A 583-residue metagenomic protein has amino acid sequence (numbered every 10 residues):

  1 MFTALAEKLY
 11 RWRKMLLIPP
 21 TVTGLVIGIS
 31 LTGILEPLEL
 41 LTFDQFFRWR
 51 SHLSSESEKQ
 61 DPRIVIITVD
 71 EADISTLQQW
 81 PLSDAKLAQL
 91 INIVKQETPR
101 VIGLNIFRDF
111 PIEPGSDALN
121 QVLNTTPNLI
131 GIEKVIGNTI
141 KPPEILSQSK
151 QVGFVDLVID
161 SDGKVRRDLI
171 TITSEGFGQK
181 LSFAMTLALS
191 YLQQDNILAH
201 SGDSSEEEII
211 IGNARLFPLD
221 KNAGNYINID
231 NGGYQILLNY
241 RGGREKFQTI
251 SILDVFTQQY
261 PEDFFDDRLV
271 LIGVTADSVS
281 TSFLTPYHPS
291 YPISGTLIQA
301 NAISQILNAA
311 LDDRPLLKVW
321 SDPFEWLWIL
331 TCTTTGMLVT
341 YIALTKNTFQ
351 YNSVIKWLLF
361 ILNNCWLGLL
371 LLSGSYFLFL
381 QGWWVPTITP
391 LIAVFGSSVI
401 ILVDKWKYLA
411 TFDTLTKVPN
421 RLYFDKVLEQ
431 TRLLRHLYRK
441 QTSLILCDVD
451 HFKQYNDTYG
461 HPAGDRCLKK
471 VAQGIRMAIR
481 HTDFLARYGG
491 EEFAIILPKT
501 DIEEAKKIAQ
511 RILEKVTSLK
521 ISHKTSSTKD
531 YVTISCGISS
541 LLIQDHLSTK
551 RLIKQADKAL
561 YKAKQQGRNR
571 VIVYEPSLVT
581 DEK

Functional and structural regions predicted by a protein language model:
F2-L219, F265-L311, L317-E325, L330-T335 (+1 more regions): Non-transmembrane functional regions of envelope-associated proteins
N352-K356, N363-T414, Y423-L434, Q441 (+2 more regions): Signal-transducing coiled-coil linker helices
K407-K426, C447-H461, K469: Conserved nucleotide-binding and Mg2+-coordinating catalytic segments in signaling enzymes
V427-Y459, I475, A486: Active-site-proximal structural segments of metal-dependent nucleotidyl cyclase/transferase enzymes
F452, V471, L485-Y488, F493 (+2 more regions): Hydrophobic framework residues that shape the active-site pocket of cyclic nucleotide turnover catalytic cores
A463-F484, E492: Active-site-proximal alpha-helical element of nucleotidyl cyclase-like catalytic domains and analogous helices
I502, K506, S539-K583: Catalytic-core segments of nucleotide cyclases and related cyclic-nucleotide turnover enzymes
V516-I534: Catalytic core regions of nucleotide second-messenger enzymes
